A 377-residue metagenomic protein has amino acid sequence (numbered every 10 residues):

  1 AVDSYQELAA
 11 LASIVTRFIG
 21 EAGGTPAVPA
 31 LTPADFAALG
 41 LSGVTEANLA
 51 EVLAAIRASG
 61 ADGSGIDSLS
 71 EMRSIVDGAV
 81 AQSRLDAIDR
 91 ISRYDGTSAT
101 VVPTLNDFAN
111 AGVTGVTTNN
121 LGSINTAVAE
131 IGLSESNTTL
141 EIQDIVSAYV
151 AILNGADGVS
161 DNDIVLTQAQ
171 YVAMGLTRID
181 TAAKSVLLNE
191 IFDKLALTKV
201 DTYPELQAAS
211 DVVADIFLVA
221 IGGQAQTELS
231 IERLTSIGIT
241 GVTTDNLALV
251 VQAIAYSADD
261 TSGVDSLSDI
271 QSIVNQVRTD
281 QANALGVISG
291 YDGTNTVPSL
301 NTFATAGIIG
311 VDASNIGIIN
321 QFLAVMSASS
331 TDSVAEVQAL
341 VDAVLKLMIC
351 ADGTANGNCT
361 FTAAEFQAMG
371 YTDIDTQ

Functional and structural regions predicted by a protein language model:
A1-Q377: General marker for long, soluble alpha-helical cores
